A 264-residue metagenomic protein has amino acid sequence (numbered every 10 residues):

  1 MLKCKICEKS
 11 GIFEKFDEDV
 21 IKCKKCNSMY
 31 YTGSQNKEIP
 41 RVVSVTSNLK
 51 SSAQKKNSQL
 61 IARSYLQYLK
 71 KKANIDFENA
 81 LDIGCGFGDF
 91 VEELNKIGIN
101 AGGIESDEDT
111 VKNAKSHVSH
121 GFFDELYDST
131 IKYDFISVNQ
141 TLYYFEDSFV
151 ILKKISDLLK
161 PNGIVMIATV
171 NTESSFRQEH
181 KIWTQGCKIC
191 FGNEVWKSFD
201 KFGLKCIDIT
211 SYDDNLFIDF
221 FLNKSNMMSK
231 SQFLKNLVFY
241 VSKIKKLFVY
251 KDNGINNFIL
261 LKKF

Functional and structural regions predicted by a protein language model:
M1-I131, F135-N139, F149-L152, D252-F258: Conserved N-terminal segment of class I S-adenosyl-L-methionine
K15, L204-N215: Conserved S-adenosyl-L-methionine
S44-S51, S175-Q185, K224-M228: Short glycine/proline- and charge-enriched loop/turn segments that cap or connect secondary-structure elements
K115, E146, K160: Short conserved AdoMet
Q140-Y144: A short His-aromatic
F149-I164: A short glycine-rich, Lys/Arg-flanked "PGG" loop and its adjoining helix->strand segment in the class I
M166-C190, E194-F199: Short, glycine-/aromatic-enriched active-site segment of Class I SAM-dependent methyltransferases
T210-F264: A C-terminal cap/extension of S-adenosyl-L-methionine-dependent methyltransferases that defines the acceptor-substrate
